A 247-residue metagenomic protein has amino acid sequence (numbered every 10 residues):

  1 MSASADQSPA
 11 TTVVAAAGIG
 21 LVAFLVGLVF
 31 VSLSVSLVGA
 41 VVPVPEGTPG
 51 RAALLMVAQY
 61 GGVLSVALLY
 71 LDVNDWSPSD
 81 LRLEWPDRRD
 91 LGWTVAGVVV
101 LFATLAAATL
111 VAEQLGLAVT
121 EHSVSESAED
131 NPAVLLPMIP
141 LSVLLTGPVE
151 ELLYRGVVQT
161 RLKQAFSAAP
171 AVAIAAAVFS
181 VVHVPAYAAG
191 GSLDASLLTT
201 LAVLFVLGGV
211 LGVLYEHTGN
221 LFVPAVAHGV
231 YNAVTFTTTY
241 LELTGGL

Functional and structural regions predicted by a protein language model:
M1-D90, V99, L105-V119, Y231-L247: N-terminal, membrane-interfacial amphipathic/helix-forming hydrophobic leader that caps and precedes the first
G47-L55, S123-S127, A195-L201: Non-cytosolic membrane-interface motifs at loop->transmembrane helix junctions
W85-A103, Q159, A165, A169: Interfacial segments of alpha-helical transmembrane regions
Q114-P132: Membrane-interface interhelical connector segments
P132-L247: Transmembrane helix-loop-helix hairpins at the membrane interface of multi-pass integral membrane proteins
